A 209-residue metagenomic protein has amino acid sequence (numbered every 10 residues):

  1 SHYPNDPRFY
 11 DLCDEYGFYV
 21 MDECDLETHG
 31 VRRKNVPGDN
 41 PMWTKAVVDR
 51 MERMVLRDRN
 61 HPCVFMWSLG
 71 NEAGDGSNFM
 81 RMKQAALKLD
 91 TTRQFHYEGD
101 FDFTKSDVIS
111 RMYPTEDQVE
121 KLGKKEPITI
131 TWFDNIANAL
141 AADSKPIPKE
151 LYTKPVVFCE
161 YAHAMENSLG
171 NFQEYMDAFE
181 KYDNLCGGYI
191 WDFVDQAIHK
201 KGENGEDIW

Functional and structural regions predicted by a protein language model:
S1-W209: Substrate-binding/catalytic cleft of secreted carbohydrate-active enzymes, primarily glycoside hydrolases
